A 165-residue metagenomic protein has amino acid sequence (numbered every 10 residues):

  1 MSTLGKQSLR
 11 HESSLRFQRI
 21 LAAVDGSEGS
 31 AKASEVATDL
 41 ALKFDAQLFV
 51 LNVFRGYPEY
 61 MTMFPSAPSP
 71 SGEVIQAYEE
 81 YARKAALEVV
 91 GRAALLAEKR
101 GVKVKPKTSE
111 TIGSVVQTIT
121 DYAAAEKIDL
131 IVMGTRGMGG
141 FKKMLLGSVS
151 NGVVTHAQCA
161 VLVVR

Functional and structural regions predicted by a protein language model:
M1-L15, G91-I131: Structural beta-alpha unit
M1-R10, D121-R165: Gly/Ser-rich helix-loop-strand patches that form or flank binding pockets for ribonucleotide-derived cofactors
E12-E73, V102-K105: Small/aliphatic-rich secondary-structure junction motif
V53, K107-T111, V164: Conserved beta-strand termini and adjacent loop/short-helix elements that scaffold enzyme active sites in alpha/beta
Y57-P58, S114, G140: Generic structural signal for helix capping and beta-alpha/helix-loop junctions
P70-E88: A short acidic, glycine-rich active-site loop that binds or catalyzes chemistry on phosphate/adenosine moieties
